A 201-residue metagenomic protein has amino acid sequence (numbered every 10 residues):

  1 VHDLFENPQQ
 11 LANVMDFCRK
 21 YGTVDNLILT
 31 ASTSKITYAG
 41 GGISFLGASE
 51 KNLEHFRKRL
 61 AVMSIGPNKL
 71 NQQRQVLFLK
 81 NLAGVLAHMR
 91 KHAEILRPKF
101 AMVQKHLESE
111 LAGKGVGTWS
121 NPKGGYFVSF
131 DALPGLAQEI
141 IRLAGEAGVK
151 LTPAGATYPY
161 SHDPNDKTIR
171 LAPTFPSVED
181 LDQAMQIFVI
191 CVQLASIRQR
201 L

Functional and structural regions predicted by a protein language model:
V1-M15: Conserved PLP phosphate-binding loop immediately N-terminal to the Schiff-base lysine helix in PLP-dependent enzymes
D16-T23, S109-L111: Short, conserved catalytic or adaptor-binding loops enriched in Gly and charged residues
R19-R97: Conserved core segment of the aminotransferase class I/II
T23, E146, S161-L201: PLP-dependent enzyme catalytic core of the Aspartate aminotransferase-like
A31, F45-G47, S120-N121, F127-D131 (+2 more regions): Short beta-strand segments
R90-Q104, V116-D131: Conserved glycine-rich beta-strand-loop-beta hairpin in the small C-terminal domain of fold type I
L133-A137, P176-V178: Helix N-cap motif at beta-to-alpha junctions
K150: Residue-level detector of anion-binding/catalytic polar loops
